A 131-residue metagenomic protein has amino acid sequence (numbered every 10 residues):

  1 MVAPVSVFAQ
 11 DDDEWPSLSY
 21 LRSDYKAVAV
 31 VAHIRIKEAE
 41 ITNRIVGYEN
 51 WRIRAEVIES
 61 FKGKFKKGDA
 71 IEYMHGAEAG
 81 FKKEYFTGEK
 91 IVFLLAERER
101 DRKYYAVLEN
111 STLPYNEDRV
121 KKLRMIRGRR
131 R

Functional and structural regions predicted by a protein language model:
M1-A3: N-terminal targeting leader peptides, primarily classical Sec-type signal peptides for secretion
V5-R131: Transition segments tied to proteolytic processing and entry into folded domains
